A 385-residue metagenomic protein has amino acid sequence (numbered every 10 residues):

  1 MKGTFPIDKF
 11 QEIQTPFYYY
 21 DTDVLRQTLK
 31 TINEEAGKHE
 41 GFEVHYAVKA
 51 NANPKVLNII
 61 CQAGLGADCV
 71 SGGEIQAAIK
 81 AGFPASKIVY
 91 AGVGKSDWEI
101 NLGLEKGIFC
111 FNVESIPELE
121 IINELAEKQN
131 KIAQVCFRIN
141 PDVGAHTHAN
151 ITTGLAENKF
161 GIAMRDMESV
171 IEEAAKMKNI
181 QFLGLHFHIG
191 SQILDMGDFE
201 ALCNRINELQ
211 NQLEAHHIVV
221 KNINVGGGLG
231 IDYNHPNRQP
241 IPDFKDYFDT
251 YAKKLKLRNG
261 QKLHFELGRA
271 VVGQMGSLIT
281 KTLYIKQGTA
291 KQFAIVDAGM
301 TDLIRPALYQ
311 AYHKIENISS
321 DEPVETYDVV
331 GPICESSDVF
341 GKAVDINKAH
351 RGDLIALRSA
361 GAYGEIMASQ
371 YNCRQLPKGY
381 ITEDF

Functional and structural regions predicted by a protein language model:
M1-A133, A175-Q181, N211, A215-I218 (+2 more regions): A charged N-terminal "starter" segment
T4, G260-F385: Charged (often Lys/Glu-rich) extended helix/loop segments that serve as interaction or gating elements
D21-V24, T28, I32, A52 (+19 more regions): General structural feature for long, well-ordered alpha-helical segments within catalytic domains of soluble enzymes
V24, N51, E74, K95 (+10 more regions): Short, glycine-/Ser/Thr-/acidic-enriched flexible segments
A47, Q134-N140, H186-H188, N224-G226 (+2 more regions): Short beta-strand segments
L57, K80, I100-E105, I122-L125 (+6 more regions): Short acidic, glycine/serine/threonine-rich loops at helix termini
A67-D68, I88, F111, L185 (+3 more regions): Hydrophobic residues within beta-strands of alpha/beta enzymes
D142-Y284, I346, N372: Active-site loop/helix belt of alpha/beta enzymes
